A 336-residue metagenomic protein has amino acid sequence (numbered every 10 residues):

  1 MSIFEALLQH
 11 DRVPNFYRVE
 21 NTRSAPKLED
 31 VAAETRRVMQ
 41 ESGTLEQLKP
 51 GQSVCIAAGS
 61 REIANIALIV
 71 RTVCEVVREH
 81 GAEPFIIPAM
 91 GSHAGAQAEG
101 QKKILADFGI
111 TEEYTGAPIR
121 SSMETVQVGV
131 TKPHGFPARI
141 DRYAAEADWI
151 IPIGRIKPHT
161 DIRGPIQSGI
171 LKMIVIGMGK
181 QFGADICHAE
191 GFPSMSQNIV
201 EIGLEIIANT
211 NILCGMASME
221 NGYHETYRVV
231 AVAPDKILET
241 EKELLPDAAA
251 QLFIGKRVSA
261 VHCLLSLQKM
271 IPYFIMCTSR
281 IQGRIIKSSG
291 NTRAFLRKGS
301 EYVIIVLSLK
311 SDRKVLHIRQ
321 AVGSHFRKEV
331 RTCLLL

Functional and structural regions predicted by a protein language model:
M1-A33: N-terminal amphipathic/basic leader segments beginning at the initiator methionine
F4, C277-L336: C-terminal non-catalytic interaction/assembly regions of soluble proteins
M39-C55, R78-E79, K256: Glycine-rich phosphate/diphosphate-binding loops that line cofactor/substrate pockets in enzymes
S53-E62, F85-S92: Short glycine-rich or small-residue beta-strand-to-loop segments that form or flank ligand, phosphate, metal/Fe-S
A64-E83: Histidine-anchored nucleotide/phosphate-binding helix
G100-P165: An acidic, phosphate/nucleotide-engaging active-site surface
H134, Y143-A145, P152-H224, A231 (+1 more regions): Conserved phosphate- and dinucleotide-binding cores of soluble alpha/beta proteins, encompassing both enzyme active
E225-R280: A conserved active-site cap/scaffold subdomain adjacent to cofactor or substrate pockets
